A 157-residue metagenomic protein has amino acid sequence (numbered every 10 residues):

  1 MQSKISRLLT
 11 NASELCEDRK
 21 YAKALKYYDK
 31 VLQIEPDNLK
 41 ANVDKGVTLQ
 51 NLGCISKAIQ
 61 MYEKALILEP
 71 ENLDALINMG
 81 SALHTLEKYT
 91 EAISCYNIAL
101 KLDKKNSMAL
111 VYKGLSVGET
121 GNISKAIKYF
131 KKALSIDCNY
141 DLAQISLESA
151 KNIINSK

Functional and structural regions predicted by a protein language model:
S3-K40, V47-N51: Alpha-helical segment of the N-proximal tetratricopeptide repeat
I5-S6, L39-K40, L73-D74, S107-M108 (+1 more regions): Helix-start (N-cap) detector for alpha-helical repeat units in TPR-like alpha-solenoids, especially tetratricopeptide
E17-D18, N51-L52, T85-L86, E119 (+1 more regions): Register position in tetratricopeptide repeats
V31, K64-A65, I98-A99, K132-A133: Canonical positions in the second alpha-helix
